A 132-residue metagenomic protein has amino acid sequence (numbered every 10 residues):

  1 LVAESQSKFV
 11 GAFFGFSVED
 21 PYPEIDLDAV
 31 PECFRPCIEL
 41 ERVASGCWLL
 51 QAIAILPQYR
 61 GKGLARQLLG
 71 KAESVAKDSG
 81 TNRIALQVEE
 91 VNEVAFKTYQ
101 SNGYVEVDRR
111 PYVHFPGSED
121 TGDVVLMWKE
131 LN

Functional and structural regions predicted by a protein language model:
V2, K8-S17, L49, A54: Conserved beta-strand in the GNAT
E4, E32-C33, I53-R60, E89: A short, internal acetyl-CoA/4′-phosphopantetheine-binding micro-motif in the GNAT/acyltransferase core
E4-Q6, K129-E130: Active-site beta-strand termini and strand-to-loop segments that position acidic
S17-A52: Conserved acyl-donor/pantetheine-binding loop and adjacent beta-alpha core of acyl/acetyltransferases and related
E32, N82-A85, E89-F96, S101-G103 (+1 more regions): C-terminal "cap" of GNAT-fold acetyltransferases
G46-W48, R60, L69, A76-Q87: Conserved GNAT acetyl-CoA-binding A-motif
I55, G61-S74, D78, K97-S101: Conserved acetyl-CoA-binding loop-helix of GNAT-fold acetyltransferases
D108-R109: Conserved S-adenosyl-L-methionine
